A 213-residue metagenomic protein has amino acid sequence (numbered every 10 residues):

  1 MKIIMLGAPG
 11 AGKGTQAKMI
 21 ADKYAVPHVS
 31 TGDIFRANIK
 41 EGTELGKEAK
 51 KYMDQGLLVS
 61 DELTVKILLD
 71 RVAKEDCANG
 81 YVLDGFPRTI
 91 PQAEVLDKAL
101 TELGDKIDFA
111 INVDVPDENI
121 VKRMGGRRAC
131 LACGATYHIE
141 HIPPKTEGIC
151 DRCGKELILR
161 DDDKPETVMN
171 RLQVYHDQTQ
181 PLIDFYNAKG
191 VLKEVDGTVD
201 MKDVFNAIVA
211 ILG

Functional and structural regions predicted by a protein language model:
M1-G213: Glycine-rich phosphate-binding loop of ATP-dependent small-molecule kinases
